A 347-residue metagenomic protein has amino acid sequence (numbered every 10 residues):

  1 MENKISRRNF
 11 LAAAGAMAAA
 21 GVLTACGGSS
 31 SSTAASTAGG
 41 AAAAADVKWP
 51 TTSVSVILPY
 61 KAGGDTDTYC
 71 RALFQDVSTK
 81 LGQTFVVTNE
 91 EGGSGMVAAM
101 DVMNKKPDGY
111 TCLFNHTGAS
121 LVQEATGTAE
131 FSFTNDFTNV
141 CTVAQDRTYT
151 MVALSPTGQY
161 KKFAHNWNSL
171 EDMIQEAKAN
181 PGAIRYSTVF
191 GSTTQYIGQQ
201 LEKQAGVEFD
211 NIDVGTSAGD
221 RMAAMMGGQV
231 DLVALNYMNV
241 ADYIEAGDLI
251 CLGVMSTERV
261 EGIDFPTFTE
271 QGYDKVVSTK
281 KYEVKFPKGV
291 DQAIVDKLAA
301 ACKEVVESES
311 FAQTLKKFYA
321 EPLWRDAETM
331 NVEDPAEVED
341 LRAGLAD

Functional and structural regions predicted by a protein language model:
M1-T52: Short, low-complexity disordered leader/linker segments with a strong preference for bacterial N-terminal type II
T33-V56, K106-T111, E171-I184, E245-A246 (+2 more regions): Immediate post-signal peptide segment of exported/extracytoplasmic ligand-binding proteins
A43-D136, V207-D231, W324: N-terminal (or domain-start) structured segment
A44-D46, D136-V140, T269-K275: Short beta-strand/turn micro-motifs at beta-sheet edges
T51-S53, K203-F209, A293-D347: An extracytoplasmic/periplasmic, membrane-proximal ligand-sensing/linker region
N104-G109, A125-D220, F268, K281-T314: Hinge/capping helix and adjacent helix->loop/strand transition within the periplasmic-binding protein
G118-T128, Q195-Q204, G227, D231-F265: A ligand-binding cleft/hinge motif common to bilobed small-molecule-binding domains
N239-E307, V332, A336-E339: C-terminal lobe and pocket-closing loops of periplasmic/extracytoplasmic Venus-flytrap solute-binding proteins
